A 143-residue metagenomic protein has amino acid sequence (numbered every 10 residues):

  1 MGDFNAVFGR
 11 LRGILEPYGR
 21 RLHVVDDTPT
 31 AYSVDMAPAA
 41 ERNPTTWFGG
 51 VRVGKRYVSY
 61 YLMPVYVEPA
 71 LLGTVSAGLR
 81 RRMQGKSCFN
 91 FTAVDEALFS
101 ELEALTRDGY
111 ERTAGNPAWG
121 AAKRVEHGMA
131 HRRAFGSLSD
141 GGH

Functional and structural regions predicted by a protein language model:
M1-H143: Charge-dense, helix-prone N-terminal extensions
